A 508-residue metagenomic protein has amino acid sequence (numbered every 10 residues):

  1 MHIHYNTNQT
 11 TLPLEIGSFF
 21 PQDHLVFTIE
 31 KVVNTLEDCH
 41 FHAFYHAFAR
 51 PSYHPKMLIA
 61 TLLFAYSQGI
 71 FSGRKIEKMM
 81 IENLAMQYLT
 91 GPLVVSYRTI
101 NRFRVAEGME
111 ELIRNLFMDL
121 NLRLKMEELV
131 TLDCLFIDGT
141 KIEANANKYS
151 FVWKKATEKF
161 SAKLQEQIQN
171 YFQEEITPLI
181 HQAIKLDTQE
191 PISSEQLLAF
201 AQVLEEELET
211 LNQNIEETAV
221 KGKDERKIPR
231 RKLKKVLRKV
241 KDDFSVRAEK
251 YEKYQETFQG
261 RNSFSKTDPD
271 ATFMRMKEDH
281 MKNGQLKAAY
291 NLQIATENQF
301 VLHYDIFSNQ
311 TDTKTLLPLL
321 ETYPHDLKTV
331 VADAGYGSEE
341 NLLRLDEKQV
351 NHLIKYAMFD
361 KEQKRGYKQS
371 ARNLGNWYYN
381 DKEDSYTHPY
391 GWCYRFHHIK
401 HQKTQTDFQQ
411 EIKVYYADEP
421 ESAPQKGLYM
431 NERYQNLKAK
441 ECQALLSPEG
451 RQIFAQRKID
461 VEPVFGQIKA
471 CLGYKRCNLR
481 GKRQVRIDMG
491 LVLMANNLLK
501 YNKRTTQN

Functional and structural regions predicted by a protein language model:
M1-V26, E30: Hydrophobic alpha-helical membrane-insertion signals
H2-H4, L62, I70-E82, L93-N508: Anion-binding and metal-coordination hotspots
P13-L14, F44, A85-Q87, E128-L129 (+1 more regions): Short hydrophobic "helix-edge" motifs at membrane interfaces and signal-peptide entry regions
P21, A49-M57, Q68, S72 (+2 more regions): Generic, well-ordered alpha-helical segments
Q22-L63: Basic, short loop/linker segments at the boundary and entry of helix-turn-helix/winged-helix-like folds
K31-H42, Y66-F71, E82-L89: Short helix-loop boundary/capping segments at the starts of domains
F48, M86-G91, L122: Catalytic micro-motifs at enzyme active sites that drive phosphoryl/nucleotidyl and oxygen chemistry
